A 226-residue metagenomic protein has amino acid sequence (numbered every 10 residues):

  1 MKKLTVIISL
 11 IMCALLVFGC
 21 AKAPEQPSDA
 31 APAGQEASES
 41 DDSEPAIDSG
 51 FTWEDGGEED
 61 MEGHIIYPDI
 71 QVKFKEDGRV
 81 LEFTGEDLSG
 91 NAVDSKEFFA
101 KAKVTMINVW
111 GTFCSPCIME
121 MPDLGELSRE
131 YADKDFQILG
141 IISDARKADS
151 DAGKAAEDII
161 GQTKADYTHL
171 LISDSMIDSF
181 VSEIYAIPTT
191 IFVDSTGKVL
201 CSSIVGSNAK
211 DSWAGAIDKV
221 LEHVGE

Functional and structural regions predicted by a protein language model:
M1-L10: Positively charged n-region of N-terminal signal peptides that target proteins for export
L15-G19: C-terminal motif of bacterial Sec signal peptides marking the signal peptidase cleavage site
E25-T84, F99-K101, K154-D158: N-proximal helix/coil linker or "cap" segments that precede and/or mark the start of modular domains
F83-T105, E130: A short beta-strand-turn-helix
S95-I118, L124, I138-G140: Short active-site neighborhood of thiol/selenol oxidoreductases, capturing the structured segment around
I118-Q162, D174-S179: Structural microenvironment flanking redox-active thiols in thiol-disulfide oxidoreductases
A155-S195, I204: Short, internal strand/loop/helix patches that form the active-site neighborhood or redox-interaction surface
F192-E226: Thiol-/selenol-based redox modules, centered on thioredoxin-like and closely related oxidoreductase domains
